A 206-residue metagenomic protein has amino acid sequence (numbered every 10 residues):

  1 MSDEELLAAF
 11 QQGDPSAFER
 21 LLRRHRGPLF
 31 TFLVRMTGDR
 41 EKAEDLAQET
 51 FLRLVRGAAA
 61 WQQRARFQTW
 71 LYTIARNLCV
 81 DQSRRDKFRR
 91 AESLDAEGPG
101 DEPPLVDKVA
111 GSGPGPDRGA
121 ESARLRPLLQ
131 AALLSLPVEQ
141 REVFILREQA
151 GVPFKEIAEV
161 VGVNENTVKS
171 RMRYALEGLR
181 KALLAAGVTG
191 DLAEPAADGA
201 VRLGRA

Functional and structural regions predicted by a protein language model:
M1, Q130-T167: Helix-turn-helix DNA-binding module
M1-P28, R35, A110-P114, L134 (+1 more regions): N-terminal module of bacterial RNA polymerase sigma factors
A9, A91-D95, P104, L128-A131 (+4 more regions): C-terminal edge and immediately downstream basic/flexible tail or linker adjoining helix-turn-helix-like DNA-binding
Q11-Q12, G38-D39, E49-R66, R85-D86: Sigma70-family region 2
Q11-R20, F30-E49, E165, T189: Short, charged helix-capping/linker segments at alpha-helix termini
D45-L52, A65-N77: Structural recognition of an alpha-helix C-terminal capping motif at a helix-to-coil junction
A59-Q63, T73-L94, S122, R180 (+1 more regions): Arg/Lys-rich amphipathic alpha helix in sigma70-family domain 2
D101-A131, G204: Acidic, proline/glycine-rich intrinsically disordered inter-domain spacer in sigma factors
